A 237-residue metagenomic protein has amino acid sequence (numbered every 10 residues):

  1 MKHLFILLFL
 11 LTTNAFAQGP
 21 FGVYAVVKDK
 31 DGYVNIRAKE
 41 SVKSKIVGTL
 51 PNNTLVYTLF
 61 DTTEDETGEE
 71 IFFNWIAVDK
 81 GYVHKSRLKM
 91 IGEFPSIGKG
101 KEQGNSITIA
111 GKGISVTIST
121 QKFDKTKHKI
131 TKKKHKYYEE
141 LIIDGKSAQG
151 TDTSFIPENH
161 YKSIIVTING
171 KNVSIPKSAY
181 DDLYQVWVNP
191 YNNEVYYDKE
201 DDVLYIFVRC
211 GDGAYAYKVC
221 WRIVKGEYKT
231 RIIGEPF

Functional and structural regions predicted by a protein language model:
H3-T13: Sec-dependent N-terminal signal peptides
A17-K39, G48-N52, L59-T62, N74 (+2 more regions): SH3-family beta-barrel domains
G19-F21, E69-I114, L183-Q185, P236-F237: Boundary regions of SH3-family modules and the immediately adjacent low-complexity/disordered segments in eukaryotic
E66-E69, D152-P157, R209-D212: Short consensus segments that form the blades of beta-propeller domains, in both extracellular/periplasmic
I114-S119, Q149, D202-R209: Short beta-strand elements that form the blades of beta-propeller/WD-repeat-like and other beta-sheet-rich scaffold
Q121-P190: Central antiparallel beta-sheet cores of small beta-barrel/beta-sandwich binding domains
K177-V219: Acidic, glycine-rich flexible loop segments
R222-F237: Short, low-complexity, Pro/Ser/Thr/Gly-rich segments in the mature regions of secreted, periplasmic
